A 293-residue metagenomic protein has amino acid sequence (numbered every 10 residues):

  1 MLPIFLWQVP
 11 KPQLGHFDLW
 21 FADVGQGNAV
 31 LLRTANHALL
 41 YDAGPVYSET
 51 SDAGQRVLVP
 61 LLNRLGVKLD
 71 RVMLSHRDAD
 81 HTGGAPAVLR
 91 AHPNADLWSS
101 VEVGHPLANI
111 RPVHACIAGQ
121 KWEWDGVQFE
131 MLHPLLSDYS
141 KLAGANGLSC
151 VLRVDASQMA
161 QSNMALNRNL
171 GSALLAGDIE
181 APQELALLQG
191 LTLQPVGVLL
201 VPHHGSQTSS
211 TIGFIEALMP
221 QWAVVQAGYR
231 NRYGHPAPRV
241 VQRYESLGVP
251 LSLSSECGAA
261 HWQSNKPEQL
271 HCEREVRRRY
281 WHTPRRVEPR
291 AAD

Functional and structural regions predicted by a protein language model:
M1-D293: Non-globular, low-confidence helical/coil segments that flank catalytic cores
